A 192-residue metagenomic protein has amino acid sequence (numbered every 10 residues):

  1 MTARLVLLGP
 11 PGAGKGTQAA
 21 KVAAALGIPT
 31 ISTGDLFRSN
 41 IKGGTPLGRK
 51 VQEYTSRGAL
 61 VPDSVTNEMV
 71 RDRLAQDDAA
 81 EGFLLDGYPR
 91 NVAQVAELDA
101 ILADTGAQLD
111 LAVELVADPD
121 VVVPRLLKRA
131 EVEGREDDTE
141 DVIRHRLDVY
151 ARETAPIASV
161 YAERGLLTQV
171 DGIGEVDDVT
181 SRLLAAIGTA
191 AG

Functional and structural regions predicted by a protein language model:
M1-G192: Glycine-rich phosphate-binding loop of ATP-dependent small-molecule kinases
